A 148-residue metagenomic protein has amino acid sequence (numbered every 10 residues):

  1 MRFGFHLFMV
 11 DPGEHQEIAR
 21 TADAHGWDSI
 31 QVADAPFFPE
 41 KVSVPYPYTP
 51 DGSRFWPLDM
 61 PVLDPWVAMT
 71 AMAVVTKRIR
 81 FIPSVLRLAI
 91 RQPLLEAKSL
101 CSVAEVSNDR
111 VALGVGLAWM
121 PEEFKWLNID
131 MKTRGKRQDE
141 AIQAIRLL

Functional and structural regions predicted by a protein language model:
M1-V75: N-terminal beta1-alpha1-beta2 module of alpha/beta enzyme domains
R2-G13, L88-L148: Flexible, glycine-rich active-site loops centered on histidine and acidic residues that chelate a metal or position
D23-A24, T70-R78, L100, A104-V111: Acidic (Asp/Glu)-rich catalytic clusters
I30, F81, V111-L113: Hydrophobic residues within beta-strands of alpha/beta enzymes
P47-P50, K77-F81, E122-F124: A short alpha-helix capping/helix-coil boundary motif
P83-L86: Loop-to-helix entry region of an early transmembrane alpha helix in multi-pass inner-membrane enzymes
